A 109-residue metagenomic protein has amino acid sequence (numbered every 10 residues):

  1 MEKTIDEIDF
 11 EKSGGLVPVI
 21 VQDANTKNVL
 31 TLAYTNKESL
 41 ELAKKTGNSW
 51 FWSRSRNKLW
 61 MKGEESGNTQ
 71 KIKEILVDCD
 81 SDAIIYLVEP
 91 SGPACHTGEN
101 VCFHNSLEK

Functional and structural regions predicted by a protein language model:
E2-L16, Q22-L30, T35-K109: C-terminal binding/interaction regions
